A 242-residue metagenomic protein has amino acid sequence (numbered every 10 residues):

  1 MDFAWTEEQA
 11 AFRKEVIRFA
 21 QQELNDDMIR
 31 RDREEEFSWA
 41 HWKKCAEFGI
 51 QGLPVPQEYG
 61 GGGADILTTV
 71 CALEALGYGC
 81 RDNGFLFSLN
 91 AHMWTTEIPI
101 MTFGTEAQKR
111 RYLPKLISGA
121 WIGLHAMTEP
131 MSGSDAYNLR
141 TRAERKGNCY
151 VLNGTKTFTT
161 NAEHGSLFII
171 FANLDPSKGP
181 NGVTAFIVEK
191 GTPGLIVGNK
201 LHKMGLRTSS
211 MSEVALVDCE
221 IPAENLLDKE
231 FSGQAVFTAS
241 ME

Functional and structural regions predicted by a protein language model:
M1-N90, A107-R111, K115-S118: Amphipathic, small/basic residue-rich leader segments at the start of a protein or domain
F3-E7, F12, Y78-G79, I196-E242: Glycine-rich beta->alpha junctions and the first turn(s) of the following alpha-helix
G63-A75, D135-L139, A215, E220-I221: Structural signature of FAD isoalloxazine-binding scaffolds in flavoprotein oxidoreductases
G84-A107, G133: N-terminal glycine-rich flavin-associated loop
L89, M131-S134, F158-N161, D175-S177 (+1 more regions): Short Gly/Pro-enriched turn/cap motifs at secondary-structure boundaries
G119-M127: A short, Trp-centered hydrophobic/proline-enriched beta-strand micro-motif
T141-E144: A structural signal for short hydrophobic beta-strand segments in well-ordered beta-sheet cores
C149, N153-V197: A short core secondary-structure module
